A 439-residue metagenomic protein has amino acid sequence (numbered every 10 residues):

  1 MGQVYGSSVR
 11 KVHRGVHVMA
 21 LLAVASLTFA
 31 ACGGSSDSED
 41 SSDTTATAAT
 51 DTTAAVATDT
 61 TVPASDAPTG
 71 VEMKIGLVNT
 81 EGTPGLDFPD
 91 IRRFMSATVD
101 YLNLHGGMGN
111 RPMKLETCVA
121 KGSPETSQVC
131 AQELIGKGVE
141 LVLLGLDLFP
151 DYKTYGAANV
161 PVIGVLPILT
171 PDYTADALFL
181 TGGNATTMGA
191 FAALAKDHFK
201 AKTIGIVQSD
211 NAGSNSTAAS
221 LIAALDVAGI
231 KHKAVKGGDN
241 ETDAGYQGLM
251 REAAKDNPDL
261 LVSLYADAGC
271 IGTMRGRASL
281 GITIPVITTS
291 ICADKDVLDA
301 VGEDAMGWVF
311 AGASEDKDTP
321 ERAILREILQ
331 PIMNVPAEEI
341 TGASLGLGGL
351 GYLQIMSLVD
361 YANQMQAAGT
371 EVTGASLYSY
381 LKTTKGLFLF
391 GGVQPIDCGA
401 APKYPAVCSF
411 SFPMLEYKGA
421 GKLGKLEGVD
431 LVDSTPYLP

Functional and structural regions predicted by a protein language model:
C32-D43: Bacterial lipoprotein signal-peptidase II cleavage site
S41-S65: Extracellular mucin-like PTS domains
V62-S96, A120-P124, V207-S216, A343-L350: Extracytoplasmic "Venus flytrap"
P63, L86-R93, G106-D172, G238-Q247 (+1 more regions): Beta-alpha junction/loop-to-helix N-cap segments that form part of ligand/metal-binding clefts
S127, F179-G205, S216, D243-Q247 (+3 more regions): Hydrophobic alpha-helical segments within soluble ligand-binding/sensing domains
V139-K236, P285-F310: Extracytoplasmic ligand/sensor domains, especially the bilobed periplasmic-binding protein
G276-L353, V432-Y437: Extracellular/periplasmic periplasmic-binding protein-like sensory domains
V335-G348, V359-L423: Segments of small-molecule ligand-sensing domains
